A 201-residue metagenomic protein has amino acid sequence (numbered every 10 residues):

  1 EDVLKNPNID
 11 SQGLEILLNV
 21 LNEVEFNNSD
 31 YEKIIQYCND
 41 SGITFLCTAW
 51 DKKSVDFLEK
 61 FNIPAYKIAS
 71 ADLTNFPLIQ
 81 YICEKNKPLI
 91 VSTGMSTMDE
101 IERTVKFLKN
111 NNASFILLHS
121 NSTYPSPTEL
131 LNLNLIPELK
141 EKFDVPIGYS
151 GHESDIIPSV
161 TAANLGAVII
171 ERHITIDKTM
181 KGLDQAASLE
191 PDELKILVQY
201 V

Functional and structural regions predicted by a protein language model:
E1-V201: Catalytic cores and adjacent flexible loops of soluble metabolic enzymes that perform enolate/carbanion chemistry on
